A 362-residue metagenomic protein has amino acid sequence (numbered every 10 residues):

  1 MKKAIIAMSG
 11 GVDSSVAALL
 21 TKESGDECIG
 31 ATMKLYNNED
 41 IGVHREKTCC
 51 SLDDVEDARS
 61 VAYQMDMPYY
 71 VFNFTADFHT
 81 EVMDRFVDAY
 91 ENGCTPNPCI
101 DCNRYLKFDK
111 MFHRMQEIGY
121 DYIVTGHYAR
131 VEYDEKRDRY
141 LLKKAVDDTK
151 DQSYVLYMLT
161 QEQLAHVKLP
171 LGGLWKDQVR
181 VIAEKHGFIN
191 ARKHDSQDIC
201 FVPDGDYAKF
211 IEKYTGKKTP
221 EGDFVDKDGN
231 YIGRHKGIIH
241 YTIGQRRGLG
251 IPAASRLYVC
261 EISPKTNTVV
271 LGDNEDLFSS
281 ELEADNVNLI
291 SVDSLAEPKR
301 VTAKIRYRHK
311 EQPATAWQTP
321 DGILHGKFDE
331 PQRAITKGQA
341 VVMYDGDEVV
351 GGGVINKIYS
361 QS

Functional and structural regions predicted by a protein language model:
M1-Y157, K168, Q178: ATP-dependent adenylation/nucleotidyltransferase module used to activate substrates
V124-S362: AMP-forming adenylation/ATP pyrophosphatase catalytic core
